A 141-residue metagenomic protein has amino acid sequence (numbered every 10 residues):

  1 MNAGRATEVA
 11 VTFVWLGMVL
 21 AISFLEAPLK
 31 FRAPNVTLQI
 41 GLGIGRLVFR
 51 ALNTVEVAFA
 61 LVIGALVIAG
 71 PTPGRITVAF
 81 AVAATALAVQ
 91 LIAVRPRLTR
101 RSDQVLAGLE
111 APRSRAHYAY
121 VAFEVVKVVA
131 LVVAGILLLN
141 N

Functional and structural regions predicted by a protein language model:
N2-G4, I68-I76, N141: Membrane interfacial helix motifs at helix-loop boundaries and amphipathic/re-entrant anchors
N2-I63, S102-E110, S114: Interfacial loop at the N-terminal end of multi-pass membrane proteins
T7-A21, V55-A65, V78, V82-V89 (+1 more regions): Lipid-exposed faces of alpha-helical membrane segments in multi-pass integral membrane proteins
V48-A51, P112-A130: Individual transmembrane alpha-helices with interfacial aromatic-anchor signatures
A69-Q104: Mid-chain, well-packed structural core segment of small domains
V94, A107, V128-L131: Alpha-helix capping at helix-to-loop junctions
V132-N141: Juxtamembrane boundary at the C-terminal end of a transmembrane helix
